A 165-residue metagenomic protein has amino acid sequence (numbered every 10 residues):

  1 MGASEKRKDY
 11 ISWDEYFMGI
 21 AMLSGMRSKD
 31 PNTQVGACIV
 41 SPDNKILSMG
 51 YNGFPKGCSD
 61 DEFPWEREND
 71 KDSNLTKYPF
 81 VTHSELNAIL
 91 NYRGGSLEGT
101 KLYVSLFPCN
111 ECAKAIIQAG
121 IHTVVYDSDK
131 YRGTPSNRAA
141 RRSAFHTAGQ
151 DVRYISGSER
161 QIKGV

Functional and structural regions predicted by a protein language model:
M1-V165: Zinc-dependent deaminase catalytic domain
